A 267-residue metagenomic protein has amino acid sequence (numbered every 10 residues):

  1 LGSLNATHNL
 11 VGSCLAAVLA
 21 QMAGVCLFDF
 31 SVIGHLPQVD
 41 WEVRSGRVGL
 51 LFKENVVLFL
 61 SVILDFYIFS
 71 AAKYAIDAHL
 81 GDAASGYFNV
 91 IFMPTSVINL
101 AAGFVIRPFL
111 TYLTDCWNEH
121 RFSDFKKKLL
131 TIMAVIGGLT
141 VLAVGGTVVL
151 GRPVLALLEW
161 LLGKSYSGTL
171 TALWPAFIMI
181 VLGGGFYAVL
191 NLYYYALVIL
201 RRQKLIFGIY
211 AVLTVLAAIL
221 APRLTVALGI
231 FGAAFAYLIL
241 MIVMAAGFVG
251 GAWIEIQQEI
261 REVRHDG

Functional and structural regions predicted by a protein language model:
L1-G34, V212-T214, I230-I254: Hydrophobic alpha-helical transmembrane segments
A6-A17, C26-F69, H120-D124, I256-G267: Interhelical loop/hinge segments that connect adjacent transmembrane helices in multipass membrane
A6-T7, H79-D82, I199-R201, A227: Helix-loop interface residues and adjacent transmembrane-helix termini in multi-pass membrane transporters, primarily
V11, L182-I209: Membrane-interface junctions at transmembrane-helix termini in multi-pass inner-membrane proteins
M22, V57, A72-Y74, G86-A102 (+1 more regions): Alpha-helical transmembrane segments of polytopic membrane transporters and translocases
V48, F52, N89, R121-G138 (+2 more regions): Interfacial transmembrane-helix starts/ends
D82-A83, V149-G185, F231: Interfacial segments at transmembrane-helix termini and the short loops linking adjacent helices
I91, I98-R121, V198-I199: Helix-loop junctions and terminal segments of transmembrane helices in multi-pass membrane transport/translocation
